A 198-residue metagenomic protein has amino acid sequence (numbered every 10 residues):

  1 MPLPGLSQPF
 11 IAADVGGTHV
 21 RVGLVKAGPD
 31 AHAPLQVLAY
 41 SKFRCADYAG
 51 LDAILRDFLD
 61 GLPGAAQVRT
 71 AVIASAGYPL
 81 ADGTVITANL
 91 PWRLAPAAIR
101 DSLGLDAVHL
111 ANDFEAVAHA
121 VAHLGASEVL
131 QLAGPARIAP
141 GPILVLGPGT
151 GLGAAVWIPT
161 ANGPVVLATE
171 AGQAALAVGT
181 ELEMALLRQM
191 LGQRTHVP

Functional and structural regions predicted by a protein language model:
M1-G5, P135-I138: A short acidic-Thr-Gly-centered motif at the start of a beta-strand
P2-D57, G61, T84, A168-A174: Short glycine-rich, Thr/Ser-proximal phosphate-binding strand/loop in the N-terminal lobe of ATP-dependent enzymes
F10-D14, T70-V72, H109, P135 (+1 more regions): Short glycine-aspartate micro-motif
V20, Y78-L80, G151-A155: Short, acidic Gly/Pro/Ser/Thr-rich loop/turn segments
K26-P29, D82, I158-G163: Short acidic-glycine loop/turn motifs at beta-strand connectors
L62-L110, A118-E128, V145: Short beta-strand-loop/turn "lid" adjacent to the catalytic site in phosphate-handling enzymes
G134-L144, P148, L152-P198: Glycine/GP-enriched mid-protein hinge/lid loop-to-helix segment characteristic of carbohydrate kinases
